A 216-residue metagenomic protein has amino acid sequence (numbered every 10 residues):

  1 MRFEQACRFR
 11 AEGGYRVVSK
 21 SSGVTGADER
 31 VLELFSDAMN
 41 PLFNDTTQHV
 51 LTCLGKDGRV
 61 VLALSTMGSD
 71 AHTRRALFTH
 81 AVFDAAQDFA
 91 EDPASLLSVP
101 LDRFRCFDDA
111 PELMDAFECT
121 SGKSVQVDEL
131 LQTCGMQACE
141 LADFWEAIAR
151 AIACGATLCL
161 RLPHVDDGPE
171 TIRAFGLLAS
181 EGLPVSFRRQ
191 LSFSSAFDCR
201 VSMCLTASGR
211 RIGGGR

Functional and structural regions predicted by a protein language model:
M1-T133, D143-F144, F187-S192: Extended, helix-rich scaffolding/adaptor regions
L101-F104, A179-S180, I212-G213: Short, low-complexity, polar/charged sequence segments that are solvent-exposed and flexible
F117-A207: Extended amphipathic alpha-helical scaffold segments
L205-R216: Intrinsically disordered, low-complexity terminal tails enriched in acidic/polar residues
